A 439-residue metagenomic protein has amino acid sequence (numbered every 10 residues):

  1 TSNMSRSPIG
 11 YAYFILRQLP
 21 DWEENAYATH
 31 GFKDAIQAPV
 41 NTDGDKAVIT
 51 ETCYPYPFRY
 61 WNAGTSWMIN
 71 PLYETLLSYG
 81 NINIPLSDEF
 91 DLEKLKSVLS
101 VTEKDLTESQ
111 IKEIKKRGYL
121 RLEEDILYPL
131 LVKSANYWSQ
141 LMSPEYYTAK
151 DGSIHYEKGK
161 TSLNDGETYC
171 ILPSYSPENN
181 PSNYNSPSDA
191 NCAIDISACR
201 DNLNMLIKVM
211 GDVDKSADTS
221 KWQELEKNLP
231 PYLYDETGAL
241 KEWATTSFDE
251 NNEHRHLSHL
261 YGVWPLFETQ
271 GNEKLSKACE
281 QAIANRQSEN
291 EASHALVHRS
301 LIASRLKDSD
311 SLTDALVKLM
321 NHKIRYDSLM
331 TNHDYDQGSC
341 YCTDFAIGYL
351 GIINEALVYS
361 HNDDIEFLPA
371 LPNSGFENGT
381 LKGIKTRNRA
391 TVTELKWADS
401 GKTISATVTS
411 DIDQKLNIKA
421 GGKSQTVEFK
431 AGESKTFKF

Functional and structural regions predicted by a protein language model:
T1-I36: Carboxylate/His-rich catalytic cores and anion/metal-binding grooves
T1-I9, Q18, G159, Y169-L275: Extended ligand-binding clefts on enzyme/binding-domain cores
R6-I9, W22-A26, W138-Q140, Y147 (+5 more regions): Acidic/polar loop patches that form or flank catalytic/metal-binding clefts of enzymes that bind anionic ligands
F14-R17, D21, P129-P144, M205 (+1 more regions): Alpha-helical scaffold segments in carbohydrate-active enzymes
H30-E124, P129, K133, S139-K221: The feature captures the catalytic groove of carbohydrate-active enzymes
A35-N81, N251-D327, S339-L350, E355 (+1 more regions): C-terminal substrate/ligand-recognition segments
N83-D105, L120-Y137, Y146-Y156, T168 (+4 more regions): Active/binding-pocket-proximal capping segment
S100-L106, D310-F439: Non-catalytic C-terminal accessory modules of carbohydrate-active enzymes
